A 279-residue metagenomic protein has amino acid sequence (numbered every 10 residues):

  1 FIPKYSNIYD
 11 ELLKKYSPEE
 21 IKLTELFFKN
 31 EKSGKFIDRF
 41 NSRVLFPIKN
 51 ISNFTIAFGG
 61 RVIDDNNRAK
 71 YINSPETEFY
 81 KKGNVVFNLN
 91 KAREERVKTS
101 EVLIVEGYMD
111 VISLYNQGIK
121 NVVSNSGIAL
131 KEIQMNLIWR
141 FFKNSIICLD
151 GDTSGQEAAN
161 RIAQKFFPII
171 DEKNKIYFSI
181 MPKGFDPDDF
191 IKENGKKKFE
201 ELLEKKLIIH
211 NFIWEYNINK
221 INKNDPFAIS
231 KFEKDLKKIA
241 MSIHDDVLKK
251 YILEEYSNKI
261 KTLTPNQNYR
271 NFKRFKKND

Functional and structural regions predicted by a protein language model:
F1-P3: Conserved alpha/beta enzyme-core scaffolds, especially Rossmann-like or related mixed alpha/beta domains that build
Y5-F141, A158-A159: Phosphate-handling DNA/RNA-contact segment within nucleic-acid enzymes
N50-I51, R93-V102, K131-S145, G151-D279: A charged alpha-helical hairpin associated with nucleic-acid processing machineries
